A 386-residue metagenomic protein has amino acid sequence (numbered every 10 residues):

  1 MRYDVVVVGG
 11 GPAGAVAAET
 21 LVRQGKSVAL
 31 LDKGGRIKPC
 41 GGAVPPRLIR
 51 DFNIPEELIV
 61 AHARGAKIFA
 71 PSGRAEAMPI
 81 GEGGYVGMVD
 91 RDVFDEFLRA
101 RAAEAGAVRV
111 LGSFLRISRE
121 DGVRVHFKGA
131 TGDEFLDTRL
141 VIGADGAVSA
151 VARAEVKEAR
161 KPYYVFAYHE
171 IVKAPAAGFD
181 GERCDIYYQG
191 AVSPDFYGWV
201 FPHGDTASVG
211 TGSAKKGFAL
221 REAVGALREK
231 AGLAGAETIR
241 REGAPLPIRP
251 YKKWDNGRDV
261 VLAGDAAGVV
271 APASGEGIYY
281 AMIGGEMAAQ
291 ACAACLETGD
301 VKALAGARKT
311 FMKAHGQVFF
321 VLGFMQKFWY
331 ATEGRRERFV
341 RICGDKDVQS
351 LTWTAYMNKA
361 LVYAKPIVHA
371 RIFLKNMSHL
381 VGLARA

Functional and structural regions predicted by a protein language model:
M1-G11: Beta1/beta-strand and adjacent pyrophosphate-binding region of the FAD-binding site in flavoprotein oxidoreductases
V6, E19-C40: Glycine-rich FAD pyrophosphate-binding loop
G14: N-terminal Rossmann-fold NAD(P) dinucleotide-binding loop
R47-F97: A conserved beta-strand/loop capping segment in the N-terminal third of enzymes that catalyze redox or closely related
F52-K67, A159-Y164, G235, A303 (+1 more regions): A short alpha-helix-loop-beta-strand transition element characteristic of N-terminal alpha/beta dinucleotide-binding
R101-G235: Predominantly flavin-linked oxidoreductase catalytic cores and closely associated redox partners
R116, K215-E297: FAD/FMN-dependent oxidoreductases across multiple families
A293-A386: C-terminal helical "tail/cap" subdomain of flavin- and related membrane-associated enzymes
